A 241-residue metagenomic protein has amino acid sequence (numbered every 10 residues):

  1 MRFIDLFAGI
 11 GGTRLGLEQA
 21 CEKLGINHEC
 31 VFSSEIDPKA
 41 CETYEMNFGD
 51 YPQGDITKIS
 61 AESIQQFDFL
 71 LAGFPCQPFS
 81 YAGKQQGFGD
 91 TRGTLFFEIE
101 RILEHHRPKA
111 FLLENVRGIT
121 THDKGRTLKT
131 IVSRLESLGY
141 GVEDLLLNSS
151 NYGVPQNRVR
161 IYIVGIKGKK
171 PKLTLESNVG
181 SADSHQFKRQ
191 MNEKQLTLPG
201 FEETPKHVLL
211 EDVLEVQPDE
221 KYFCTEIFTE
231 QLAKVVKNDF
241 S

Functional and structural regions predicted by a protein language model:
M1-F3: Extreme N-terminal starter segment of soluble prokaryotic enzymes
L6-G11: Class I SAM-dependent methyltransferase "Motif I" SAM/SAH-binding loop
G16-H28: A short, Lys/Arg-enriched amphipathic alpha-helix followed by its capping loop at the start of a domain
S34: The conserved SAM/SAH-binding core of class I Rossmann-like methyltransferase domains, concentrating on the hydrophobic
D37: Conserved SAM/SAH-binding beta-strand->alpha-helix loop
Y44: Conserved SAM-binding loop
G49-D55: Conserved SAM-binding strand-loop segment of SAM-dependent methyltransferases
I59-F69, Y81-S241: Class I S-adenosyl-L-methionine
